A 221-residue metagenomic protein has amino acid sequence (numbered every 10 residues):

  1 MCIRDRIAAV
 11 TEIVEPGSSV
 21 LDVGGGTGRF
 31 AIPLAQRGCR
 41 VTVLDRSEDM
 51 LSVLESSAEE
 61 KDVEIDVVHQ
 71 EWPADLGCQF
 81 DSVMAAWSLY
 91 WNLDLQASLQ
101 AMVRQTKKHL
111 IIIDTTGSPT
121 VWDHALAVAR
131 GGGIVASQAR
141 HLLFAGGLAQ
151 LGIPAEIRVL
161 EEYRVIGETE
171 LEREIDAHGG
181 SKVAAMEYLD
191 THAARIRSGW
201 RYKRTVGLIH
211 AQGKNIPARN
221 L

Functional and structural regions predicted by a protein language model:
M1-D5: Conserved small/polar residues in nucleotide/adenosyl-binding loops
L21, T27-P73: Class I SAM-dependent methyltransferase SAM/SAH-binding core
D75-S82: A short acidic, Gly/Pro-enriched loop at the edge of an enzyme's catalytic core that lines a small-molecule cofactor
S82-D94: A short SAM/SAH-binding and catalytic strip from SAM-dependent methyltransferases
Q96-I111: A short glycine-rich, Lys/Arg-flanked "PGG" loop and its adjoining helix->strand segment in the class I
I111-A136: Conserved class I S-adenosyl-L-methionine
A136-G152: Short alpha-helix
P154-L221: Conserved Class I S-adenosyl-L-methionine
